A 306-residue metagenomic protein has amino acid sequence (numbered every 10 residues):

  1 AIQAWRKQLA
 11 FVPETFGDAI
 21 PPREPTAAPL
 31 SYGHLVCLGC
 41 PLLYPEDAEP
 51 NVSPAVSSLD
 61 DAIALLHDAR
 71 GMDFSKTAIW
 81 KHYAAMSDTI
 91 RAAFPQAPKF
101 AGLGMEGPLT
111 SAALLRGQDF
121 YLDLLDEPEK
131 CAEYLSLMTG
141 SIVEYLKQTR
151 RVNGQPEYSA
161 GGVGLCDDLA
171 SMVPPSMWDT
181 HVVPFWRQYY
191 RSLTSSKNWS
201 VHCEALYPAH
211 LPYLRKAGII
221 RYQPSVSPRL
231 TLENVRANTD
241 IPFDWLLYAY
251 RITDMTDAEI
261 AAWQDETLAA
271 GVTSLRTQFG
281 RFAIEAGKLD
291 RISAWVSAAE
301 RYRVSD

Functional and structural regions predicted by a protein language model:
A1-D18: Ser/Thr/Asn(+Pro)-rich, low-complexity disordered segments
W5, L66-A69, G164-L165: A short, surface-exposed helix-loop junction/capping segment
E14-P41: N-terminal accessory alpha/beta regions
P21-T26, D73-D306: Active-site loop segments of alpha/beta catalytic cores
A27-S31, E46, L66, I284: Alpha-helix termini
V36, L43-Y44, D60, L125 (+1 more regions): Compositionally biased amphipathic helical and low-complexity segments enriched in hydrophobic
P41-P50: Cofactor- and metal-binding active-site motifs of prokaryotic enzymes that mediate redox/radical or nucleophilic
E49-A85: A gly/proline- and charged-residue-enriched helix-loop-helix capping module
